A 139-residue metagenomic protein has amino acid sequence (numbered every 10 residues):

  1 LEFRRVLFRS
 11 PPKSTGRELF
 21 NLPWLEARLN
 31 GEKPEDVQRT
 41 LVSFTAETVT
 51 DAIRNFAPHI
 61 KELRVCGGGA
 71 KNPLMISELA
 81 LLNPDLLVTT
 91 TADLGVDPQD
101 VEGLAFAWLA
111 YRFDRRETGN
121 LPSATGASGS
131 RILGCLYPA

Functional and structural regions predicted by a protein language model:
L1-L7: Short, small-residue-biased leader/transition segments that mark boundaries at the very start of proteins
S10-P11, T15-R54: Adenine-nucleotide phosphate-binding core of ATP-dependent small-molecule kinases
S43, A92-A139: Glycine-rich phosphate-binding/hydrolytic loop that grips phosphoryl groups
S43, E47, A70-L74, N83 (+1 more regions): Alpha-helical interface subdomain recognition
D51, S77, L81, R112: Short, well-ordered alpha-helices that flank and scaffold nucleotide-derived cofactor binding pockets
I60-L82: Glycine-rich phosphate-binding loops at beta-strand->alpha-helix junctions
